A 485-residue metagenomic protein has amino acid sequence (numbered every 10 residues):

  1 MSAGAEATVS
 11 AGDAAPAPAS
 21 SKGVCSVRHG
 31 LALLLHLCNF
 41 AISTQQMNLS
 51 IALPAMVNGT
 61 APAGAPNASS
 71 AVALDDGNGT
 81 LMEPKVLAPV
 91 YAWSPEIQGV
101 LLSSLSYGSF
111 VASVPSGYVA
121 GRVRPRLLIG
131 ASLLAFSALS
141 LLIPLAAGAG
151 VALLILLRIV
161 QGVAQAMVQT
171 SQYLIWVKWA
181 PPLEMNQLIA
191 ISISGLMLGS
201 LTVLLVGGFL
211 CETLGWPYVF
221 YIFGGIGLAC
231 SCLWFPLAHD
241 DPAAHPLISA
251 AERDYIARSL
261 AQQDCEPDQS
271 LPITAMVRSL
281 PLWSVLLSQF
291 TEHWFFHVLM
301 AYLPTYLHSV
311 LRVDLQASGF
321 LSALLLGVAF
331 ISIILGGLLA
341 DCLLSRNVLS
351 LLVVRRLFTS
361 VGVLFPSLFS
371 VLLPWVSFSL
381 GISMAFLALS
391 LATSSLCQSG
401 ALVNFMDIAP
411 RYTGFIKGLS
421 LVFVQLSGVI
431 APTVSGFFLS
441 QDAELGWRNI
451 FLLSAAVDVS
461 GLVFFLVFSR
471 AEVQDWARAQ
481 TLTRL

Functional and structural regions predicted by a protein language model:
M1-P95: Cytosolic juxtamembrane N-terminal segment immediately preceding the first transmembrane helix of multi-pass
R28, L145-L157, R346-L352, L372-F386: Helix-loop junctions at membrane interfaces in 12-TM secondary transporters
L49-S50, A275-I334, S394-L402, M406 (+1 more regions): Extracytoplasmic gate region of multi-pass secondary transporters
V111-A152: Conserved MFS/SLC helix-loop-helix module at the cytosolic interface between two early adjacent transmembrane helices
L134-G148, S360-F378: C-terminal ends and interior cores of transmembrane alpha-helices in multi-pass membrane transporters/permeases
I155-M197: Cytoplasmic helix-loop-helix junction between adjacent transmembrane helices in 12-TM secondary transporters
V168, E184-T213, Y218-C230, L325-I333 (+1 more regions): Glycine-rich segments within core transmembrane alpha-helices of 12-TM secondary carriers
M185-Q187, C211-R278, S284, S460-L485: Central mid-sequence intracellular linker of multi-pass
